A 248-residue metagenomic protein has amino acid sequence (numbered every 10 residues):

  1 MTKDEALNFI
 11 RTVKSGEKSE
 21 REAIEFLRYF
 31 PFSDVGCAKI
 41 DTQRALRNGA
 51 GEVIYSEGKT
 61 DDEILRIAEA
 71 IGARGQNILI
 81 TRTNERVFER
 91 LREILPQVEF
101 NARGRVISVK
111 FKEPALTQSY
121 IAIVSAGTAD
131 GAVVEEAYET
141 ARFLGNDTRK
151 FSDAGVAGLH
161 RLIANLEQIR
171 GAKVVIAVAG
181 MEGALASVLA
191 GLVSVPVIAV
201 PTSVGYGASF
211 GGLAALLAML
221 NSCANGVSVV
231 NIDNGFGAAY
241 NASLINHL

Functional and structural regions predicted by a protein language model:
M1-N84, F88, E93-I94: Long amphipathic alpha-helical segments
V53-I54, Y120-A126, V175-A177, V229-V230: Short glycine-rich or small-residue beta-strand-to-loop segments that form or flank ligand, phosphate, metal/Fe-S
D62-I64, D130-E135, L159-H160, A179-V188 (+2 more regions): Short glycine/serine/threonine-rich phosphate/pyrophosphate-binding segments that cradle anionic phosphate groups
V106-K110, D147-Q168, L213-A214, V230: Glycine-rich oxoanion-binding loops at beta->alpha junctions
T117-G158: Glycine-rich phosphate/diphosphate-binding loop of Rossmann-like nucleotide-binding domains
S125, E167, T202-L248: C-terminal binding/interaction regions
A164-T202: Glycine-rich phosphate-binding loop
